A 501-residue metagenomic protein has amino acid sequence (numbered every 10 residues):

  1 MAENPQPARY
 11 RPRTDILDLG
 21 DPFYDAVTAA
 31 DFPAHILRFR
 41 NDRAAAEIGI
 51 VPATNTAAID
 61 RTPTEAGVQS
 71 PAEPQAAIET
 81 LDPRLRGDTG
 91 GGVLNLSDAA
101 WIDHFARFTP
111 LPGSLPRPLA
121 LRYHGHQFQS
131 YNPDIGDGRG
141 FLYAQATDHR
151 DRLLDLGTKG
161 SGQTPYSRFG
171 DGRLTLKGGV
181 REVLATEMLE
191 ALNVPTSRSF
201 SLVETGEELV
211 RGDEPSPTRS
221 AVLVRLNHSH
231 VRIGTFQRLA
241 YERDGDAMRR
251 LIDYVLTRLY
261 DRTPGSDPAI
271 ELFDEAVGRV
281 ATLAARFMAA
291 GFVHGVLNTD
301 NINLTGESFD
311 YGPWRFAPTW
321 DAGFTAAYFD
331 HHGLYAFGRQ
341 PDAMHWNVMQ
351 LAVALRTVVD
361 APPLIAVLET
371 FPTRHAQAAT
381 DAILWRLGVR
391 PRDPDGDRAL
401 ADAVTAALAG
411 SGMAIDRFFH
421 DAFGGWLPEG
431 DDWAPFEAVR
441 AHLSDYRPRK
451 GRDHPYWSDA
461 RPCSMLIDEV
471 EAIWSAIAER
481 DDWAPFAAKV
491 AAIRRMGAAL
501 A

Functional and structural regions predicted by a protein language model:
M1-A57, G92-R122, H331-A501: Regulatory N- and C-terminal appendages and interdomain linkers associated with kinase/kinase-like NTP transferase
T14-G20, L154-P165, I252-L256, T319-F329 (+1 more regions): Active-site-adjacent bridging/hinge elements
T28-A30, D171-R173, I270-E271: Short, contiguous strand/loop micro-motifs
A34-L37, D42-N55, W101-P264, E307 (+4 more regions): Conserved ATP-binding subdomain of kinase catalytic cores across diverse folds
A53-T54, P71, S197, V293-G295: A local structural micro-motif
T54-G92: Intrinsic disorder/low-complexity segments
G178-G179, L209-H294, T305-P394: ATP-dependent phospho-/nucleotidyl transfer catalytic cores
L297, I302: Hydrophobic HxD+1 residue recognition
